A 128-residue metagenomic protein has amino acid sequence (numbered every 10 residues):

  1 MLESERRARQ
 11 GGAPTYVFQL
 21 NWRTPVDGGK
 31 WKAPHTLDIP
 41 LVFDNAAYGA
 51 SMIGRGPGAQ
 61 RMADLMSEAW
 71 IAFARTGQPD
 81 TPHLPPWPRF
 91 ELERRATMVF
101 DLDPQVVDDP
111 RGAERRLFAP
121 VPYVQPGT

Functional and structural regions predicted by a protein language model:
M1-T128: C-terminal helix-and-tail extensions that cap enzymatic domains
